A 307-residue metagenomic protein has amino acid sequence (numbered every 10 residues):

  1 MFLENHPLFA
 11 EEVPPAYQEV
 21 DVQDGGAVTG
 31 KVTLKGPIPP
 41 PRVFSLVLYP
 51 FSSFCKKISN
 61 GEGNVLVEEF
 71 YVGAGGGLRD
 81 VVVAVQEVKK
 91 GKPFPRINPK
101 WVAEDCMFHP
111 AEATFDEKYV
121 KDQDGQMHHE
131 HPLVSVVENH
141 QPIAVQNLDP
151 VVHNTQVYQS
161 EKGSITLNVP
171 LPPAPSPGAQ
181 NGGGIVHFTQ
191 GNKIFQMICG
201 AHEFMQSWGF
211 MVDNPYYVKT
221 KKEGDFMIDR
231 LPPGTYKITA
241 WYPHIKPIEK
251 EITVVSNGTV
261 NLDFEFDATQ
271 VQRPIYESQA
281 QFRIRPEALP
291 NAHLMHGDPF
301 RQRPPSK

Functional and structural regions predicted by a protein language model:
F2-K307: Extracytoplasmic copper-binding redox domains, predominantly the cupredoxin/blue-copper superfamily
